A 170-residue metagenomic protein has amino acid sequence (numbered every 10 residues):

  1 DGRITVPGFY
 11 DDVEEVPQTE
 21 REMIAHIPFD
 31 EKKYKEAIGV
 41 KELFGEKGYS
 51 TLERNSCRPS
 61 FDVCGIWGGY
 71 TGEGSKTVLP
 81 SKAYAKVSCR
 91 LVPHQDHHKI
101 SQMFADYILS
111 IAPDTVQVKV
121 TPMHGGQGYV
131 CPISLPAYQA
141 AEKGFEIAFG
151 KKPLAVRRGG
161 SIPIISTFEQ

Functional and structural regions predicted by a protein language model:
D1-E169: Metal-dependent amide/peptide-bond hydrolase catalytic core, centered on the "pita-bread" metallohydrolase fold
